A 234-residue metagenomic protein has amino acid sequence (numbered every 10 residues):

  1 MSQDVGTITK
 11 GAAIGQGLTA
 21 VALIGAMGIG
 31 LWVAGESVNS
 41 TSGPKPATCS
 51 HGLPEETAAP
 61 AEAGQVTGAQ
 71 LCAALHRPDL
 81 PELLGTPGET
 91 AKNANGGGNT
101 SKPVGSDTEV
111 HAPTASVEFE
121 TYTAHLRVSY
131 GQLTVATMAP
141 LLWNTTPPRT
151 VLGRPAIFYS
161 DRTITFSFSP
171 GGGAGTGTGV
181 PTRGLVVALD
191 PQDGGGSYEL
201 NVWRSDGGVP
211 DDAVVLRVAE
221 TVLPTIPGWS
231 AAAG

Functional and structural regions predicted by a protein language model:
Q3-T7, A12-Q16, G35-G234: A small/polar (G/S/T-enriched), proline-flanked helix-loop surface module common in exported/cell-envelope proteins
G15-E36: Hydrophobic membrane-insertion alpha-helices, especially the h-region of bacterial N-terminal signal peptides
